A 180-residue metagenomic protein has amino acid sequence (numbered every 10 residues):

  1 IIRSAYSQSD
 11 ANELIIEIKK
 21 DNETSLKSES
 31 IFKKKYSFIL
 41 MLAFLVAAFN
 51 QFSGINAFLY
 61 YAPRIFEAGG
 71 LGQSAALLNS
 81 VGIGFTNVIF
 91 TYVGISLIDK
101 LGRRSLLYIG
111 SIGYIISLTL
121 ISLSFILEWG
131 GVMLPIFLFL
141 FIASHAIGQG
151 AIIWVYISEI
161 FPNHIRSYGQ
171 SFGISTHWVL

Functional and structural regions predicted by a protein language model:
I1, I16, K20-L180: Alpha-helical transmembrane bundle of multi-pass membrane proteins
R3-S7: TPR/TPR-like (Sel1-like) alpha-helical repeat modules
S9-L14: Boundary/linker segments of alpha-helical solenoid repeat arrays
